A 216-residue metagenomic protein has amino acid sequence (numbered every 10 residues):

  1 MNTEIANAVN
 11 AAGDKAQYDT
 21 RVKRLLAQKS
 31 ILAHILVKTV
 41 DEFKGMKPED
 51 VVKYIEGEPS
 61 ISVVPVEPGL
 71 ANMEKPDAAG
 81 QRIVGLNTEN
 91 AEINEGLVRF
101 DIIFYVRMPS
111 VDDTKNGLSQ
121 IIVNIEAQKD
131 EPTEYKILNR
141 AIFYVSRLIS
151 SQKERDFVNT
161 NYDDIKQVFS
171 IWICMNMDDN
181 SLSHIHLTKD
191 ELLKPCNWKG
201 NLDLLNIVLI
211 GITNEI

Functional and structural regions predicted by a protein language model:
M1-V208, T213-N214: Accessory alpha/beta interaction modules
